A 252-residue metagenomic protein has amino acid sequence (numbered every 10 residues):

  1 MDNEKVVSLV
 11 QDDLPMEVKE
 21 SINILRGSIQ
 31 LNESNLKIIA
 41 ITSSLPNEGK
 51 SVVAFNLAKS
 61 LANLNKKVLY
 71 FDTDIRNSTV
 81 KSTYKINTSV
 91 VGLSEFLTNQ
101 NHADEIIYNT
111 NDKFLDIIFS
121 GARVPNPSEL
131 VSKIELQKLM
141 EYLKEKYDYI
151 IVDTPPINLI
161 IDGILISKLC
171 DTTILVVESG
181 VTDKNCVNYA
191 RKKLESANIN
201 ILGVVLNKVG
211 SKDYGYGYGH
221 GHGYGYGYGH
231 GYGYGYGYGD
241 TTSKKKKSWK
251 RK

Functional and structural regions predicted by a protein language model:
M1-K252: P-loop NTP-binding module
